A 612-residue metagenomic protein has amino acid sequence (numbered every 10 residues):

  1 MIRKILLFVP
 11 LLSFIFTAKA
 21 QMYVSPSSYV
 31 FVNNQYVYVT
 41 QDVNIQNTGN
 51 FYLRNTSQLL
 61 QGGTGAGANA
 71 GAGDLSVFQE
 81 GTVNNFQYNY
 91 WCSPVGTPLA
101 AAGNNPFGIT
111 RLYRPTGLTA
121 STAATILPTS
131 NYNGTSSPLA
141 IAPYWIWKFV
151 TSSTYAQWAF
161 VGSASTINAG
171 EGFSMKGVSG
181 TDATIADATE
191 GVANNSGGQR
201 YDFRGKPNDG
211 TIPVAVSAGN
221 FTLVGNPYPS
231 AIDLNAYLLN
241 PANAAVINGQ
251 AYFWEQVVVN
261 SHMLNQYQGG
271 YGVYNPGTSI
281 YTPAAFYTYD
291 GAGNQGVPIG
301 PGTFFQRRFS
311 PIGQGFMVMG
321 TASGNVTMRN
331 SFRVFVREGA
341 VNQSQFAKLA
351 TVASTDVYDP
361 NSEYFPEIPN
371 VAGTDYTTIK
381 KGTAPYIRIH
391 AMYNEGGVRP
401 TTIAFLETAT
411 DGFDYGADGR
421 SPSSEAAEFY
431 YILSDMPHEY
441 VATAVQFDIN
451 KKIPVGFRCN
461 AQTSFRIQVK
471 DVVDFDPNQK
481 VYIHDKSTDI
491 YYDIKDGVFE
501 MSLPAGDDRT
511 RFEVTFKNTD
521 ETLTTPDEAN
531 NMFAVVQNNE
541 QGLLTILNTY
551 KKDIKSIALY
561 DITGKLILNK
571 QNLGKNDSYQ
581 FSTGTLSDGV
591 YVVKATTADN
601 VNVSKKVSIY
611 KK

Functional and structural regions predicted by a protein language model:
M1-I2: N-terminal secretory signal peptides that target proteins for export/translocation
I5-F14: Sec-dependent N-terminal signal peptides
F16-A20: Sec/Tat signal peptide C-region and signal peptidase I cleavage site
Q21-N84, G191-D202: Extracellular beta-helix/beta-solenoid repeat scaffolds
S57-T110, N208-T222, N226-P229: Extracellular, surface-exposed repeat architectures
Y88-T125, S230-N240, Q462-F475: Surface-exposed beta-strand/loop patches in extracellular or lumenal glycoproteins
N105-S163, E171-G172, G177: Conserved positions within compact, well-structured domain cores
F160-V161, I167-N168, S179-V590, K594-K612: Compositionally biased Ser/Thr/Gly- and acidic/asparagine-rich, proline-interspersed low-complexity stretches
